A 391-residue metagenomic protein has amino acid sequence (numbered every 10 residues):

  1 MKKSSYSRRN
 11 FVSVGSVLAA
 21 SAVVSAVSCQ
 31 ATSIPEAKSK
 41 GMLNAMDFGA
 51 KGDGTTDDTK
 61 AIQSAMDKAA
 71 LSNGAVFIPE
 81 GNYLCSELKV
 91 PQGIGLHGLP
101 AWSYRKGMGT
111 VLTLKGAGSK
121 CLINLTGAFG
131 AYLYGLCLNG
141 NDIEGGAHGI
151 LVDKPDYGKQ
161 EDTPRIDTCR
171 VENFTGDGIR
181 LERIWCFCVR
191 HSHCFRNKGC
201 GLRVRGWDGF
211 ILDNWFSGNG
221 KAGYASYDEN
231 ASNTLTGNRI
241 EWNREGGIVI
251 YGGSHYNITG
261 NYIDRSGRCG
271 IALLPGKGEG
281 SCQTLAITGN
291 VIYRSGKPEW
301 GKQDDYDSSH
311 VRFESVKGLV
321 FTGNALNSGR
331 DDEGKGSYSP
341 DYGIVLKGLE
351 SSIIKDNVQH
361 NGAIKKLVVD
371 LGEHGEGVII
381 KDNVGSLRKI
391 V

Functional and structural regions predicted by a protein language model:
M1-A19: N-terminal secretory signal peptides and thylakoid transit peptides that target proteins across membranes
A26-D53: C-terminal segment of N-terminal export signals and the immediately downstream linker at the start of the mature
A45-P79: Acidic Gly/Asp/Thr-rich repetitive segments characteristic of extracellular carbohydrate-active and adhesion proteins
Q63-L71, Y83-L99, Y104-Y134, N139-D162 (+3 more regions): Extracellular beta-strand-rich solenoid/capping regions of secreted or surface-exposed proteins that bind or remodel
S86-E87, K106-M108, G116-C121, N141-H148 (+9 more regions): Short glycine/acidic-rich loop motifs that flank beta-strands on beta-rich extracellular proteins
P91-Q92, G118, A128, L133 (+21 more regions): Parallel beta-helix/beta-solenoid
Y132-G220, D228: Right-handed parallel beta-helix
